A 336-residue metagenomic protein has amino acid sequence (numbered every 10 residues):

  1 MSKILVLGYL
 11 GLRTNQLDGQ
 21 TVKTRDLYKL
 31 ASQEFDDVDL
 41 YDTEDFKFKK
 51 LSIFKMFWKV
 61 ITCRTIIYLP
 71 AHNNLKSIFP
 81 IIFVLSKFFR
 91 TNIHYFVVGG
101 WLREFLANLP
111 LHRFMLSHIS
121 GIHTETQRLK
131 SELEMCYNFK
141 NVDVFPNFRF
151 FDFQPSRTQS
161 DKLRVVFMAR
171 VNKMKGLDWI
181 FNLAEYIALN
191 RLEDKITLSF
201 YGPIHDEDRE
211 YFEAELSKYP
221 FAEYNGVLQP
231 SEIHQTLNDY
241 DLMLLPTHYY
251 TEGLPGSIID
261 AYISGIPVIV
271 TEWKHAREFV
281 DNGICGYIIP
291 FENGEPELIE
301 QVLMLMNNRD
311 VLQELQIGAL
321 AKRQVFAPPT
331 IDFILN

Functional and structural regions predicted by a protein language model:
L5, R157-K175, W179-Y186, L198-S199: Conserved donor-binding/catalytic core segment of Leloir-type glycosyltransferases
S117-Q154: Donor nucleotide-sugar binding/catalytic pocket of nucleotide-sugar-dependent glycosyltransferases
I196-E210, G226: Glycosyltransferase donor-sugar binding loop
E210-S231: Nucleotide-activated donor-binding/catalytic signature segment of Leloir-type glycosyltransferases, i.e., the conserved
N238-E252, I266: Acidic donor-binding loop of glycosyltransferase active sites
I263, P267-T271: Short hydrophobic beta-strand element within catalytic cores of glycosyltransferases and related nucleotide-activated
N282-G283, Y287-G294, M304-R309: Conserved acidic donor-binding segment of nucleotide-sugar-dependent glycosyltransferases
M304, V311-V325: A short, well-ordered alpha-helix in the C-terminal region of glycosyltransferases
